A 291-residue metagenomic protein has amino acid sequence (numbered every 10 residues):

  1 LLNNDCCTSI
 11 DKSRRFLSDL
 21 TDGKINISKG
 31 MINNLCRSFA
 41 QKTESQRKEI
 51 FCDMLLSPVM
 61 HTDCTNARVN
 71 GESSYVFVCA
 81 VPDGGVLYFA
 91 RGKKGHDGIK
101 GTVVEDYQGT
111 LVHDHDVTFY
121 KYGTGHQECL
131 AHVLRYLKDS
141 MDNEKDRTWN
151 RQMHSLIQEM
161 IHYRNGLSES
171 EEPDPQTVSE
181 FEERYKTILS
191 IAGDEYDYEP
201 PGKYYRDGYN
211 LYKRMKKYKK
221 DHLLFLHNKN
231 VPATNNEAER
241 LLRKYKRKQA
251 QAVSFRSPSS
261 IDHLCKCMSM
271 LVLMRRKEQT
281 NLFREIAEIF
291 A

Functional and structural regions predicted by a protein language model:
L1-A291: Catalytic center-proximal scaffold of phosphoryl-transfer enzymes
